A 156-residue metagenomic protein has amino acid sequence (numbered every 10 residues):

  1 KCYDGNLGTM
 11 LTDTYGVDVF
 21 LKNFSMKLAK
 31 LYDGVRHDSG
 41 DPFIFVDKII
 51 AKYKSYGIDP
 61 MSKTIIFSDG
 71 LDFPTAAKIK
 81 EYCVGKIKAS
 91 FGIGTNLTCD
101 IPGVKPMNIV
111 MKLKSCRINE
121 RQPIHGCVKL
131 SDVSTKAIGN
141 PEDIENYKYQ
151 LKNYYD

Functional and structural regions predicted by a protein language model:
K1-D47, K52-G57: Glycine- and Gly-Pro-enriched alpha-helical subdomains that act as flexible, kink-prone "lid/hinge" or packing modules
V17, G40-K63, S68-D156: Gly/Ser/Thr/Ala-enriched C-terminal appendages of enzymes
